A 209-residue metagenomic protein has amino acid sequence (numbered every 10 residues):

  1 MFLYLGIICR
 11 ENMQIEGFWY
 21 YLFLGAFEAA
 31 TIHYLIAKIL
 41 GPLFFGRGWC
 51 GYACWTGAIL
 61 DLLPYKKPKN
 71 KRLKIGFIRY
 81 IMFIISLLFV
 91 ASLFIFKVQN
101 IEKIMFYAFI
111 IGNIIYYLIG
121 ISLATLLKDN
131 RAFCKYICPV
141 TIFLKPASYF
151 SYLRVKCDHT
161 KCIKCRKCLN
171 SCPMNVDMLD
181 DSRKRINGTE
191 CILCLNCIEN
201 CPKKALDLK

Functional and structural regions predicted by a protein language model:
M1-D180, T189, I198-E199, K203-K209: Non-ligating segments of multi-cofactor redox enzymes
K184: IQ-motif-like calmodulin-binding regions
